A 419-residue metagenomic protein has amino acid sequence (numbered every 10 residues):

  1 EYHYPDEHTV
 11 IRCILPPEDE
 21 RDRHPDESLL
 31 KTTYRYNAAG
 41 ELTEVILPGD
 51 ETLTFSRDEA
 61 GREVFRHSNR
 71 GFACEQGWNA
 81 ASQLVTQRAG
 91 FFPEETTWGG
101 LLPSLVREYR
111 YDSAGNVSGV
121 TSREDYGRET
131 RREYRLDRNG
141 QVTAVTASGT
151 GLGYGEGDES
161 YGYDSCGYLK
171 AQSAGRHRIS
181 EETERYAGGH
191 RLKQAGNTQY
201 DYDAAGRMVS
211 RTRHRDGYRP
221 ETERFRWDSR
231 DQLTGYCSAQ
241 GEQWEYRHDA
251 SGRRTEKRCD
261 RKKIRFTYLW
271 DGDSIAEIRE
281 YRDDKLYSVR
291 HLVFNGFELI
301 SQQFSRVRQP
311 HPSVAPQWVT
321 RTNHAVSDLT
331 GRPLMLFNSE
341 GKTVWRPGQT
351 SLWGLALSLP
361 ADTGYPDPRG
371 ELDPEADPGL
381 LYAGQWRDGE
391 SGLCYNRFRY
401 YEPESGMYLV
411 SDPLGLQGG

Functional and structural regions predicted by a protein language model:
H3-R21, S28-L30, R35-E44, E51 (+18 more regions): A short glycine-rich beta-turn/N-cap micro-motif
P16-K31, F91-V106, T150-Y154, H214-T222 (+2 more regions): Intrinsically disordered, low-complexity Ser/Thr- and acidic-rich flexible linkers and loops, especially at boundaries
P17-E20, D50-E51, G71-F72, F92-E94 (+15 more regions): A short acidic/small-residue loop/turn micro-motif
S28-L30, G49-E51, R70-F72, P103-L105 (+13 more regions): Short, small/polar residue-rich loop motifs at catalytic or cofactor-binding pockets
L29, P413-G415: Gly/Pro-rich loop segments of beta-rich domains
G175, S180-G188, S313-R397, E404 (+1 more regions): A motif-centric feature for acidic-aromatic and gly/ser/thr-rich catalytic loops and repeats
R224-F225, H291, T322-V326: His/acidic/aromatic-lined binding-pocket segments of jelly-roll/cupin-type domains and related regulatory beta-sandwich
L233-T234, D367, Y408-P413: Blade-edge beta-strand/turn elements of extracellular beta-propeller and related beta-sheet repeat scaffolds
